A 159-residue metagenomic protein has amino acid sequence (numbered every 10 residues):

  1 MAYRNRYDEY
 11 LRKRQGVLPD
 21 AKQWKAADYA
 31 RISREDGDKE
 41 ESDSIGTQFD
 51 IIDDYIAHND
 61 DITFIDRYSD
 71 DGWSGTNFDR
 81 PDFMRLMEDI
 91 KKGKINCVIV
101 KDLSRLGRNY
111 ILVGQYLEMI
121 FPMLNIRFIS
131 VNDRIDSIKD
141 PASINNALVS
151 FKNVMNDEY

Functional and structural regions predicted by a protein language model:
M1-Y159: Short, structured surface patches at the beginning of a domain
